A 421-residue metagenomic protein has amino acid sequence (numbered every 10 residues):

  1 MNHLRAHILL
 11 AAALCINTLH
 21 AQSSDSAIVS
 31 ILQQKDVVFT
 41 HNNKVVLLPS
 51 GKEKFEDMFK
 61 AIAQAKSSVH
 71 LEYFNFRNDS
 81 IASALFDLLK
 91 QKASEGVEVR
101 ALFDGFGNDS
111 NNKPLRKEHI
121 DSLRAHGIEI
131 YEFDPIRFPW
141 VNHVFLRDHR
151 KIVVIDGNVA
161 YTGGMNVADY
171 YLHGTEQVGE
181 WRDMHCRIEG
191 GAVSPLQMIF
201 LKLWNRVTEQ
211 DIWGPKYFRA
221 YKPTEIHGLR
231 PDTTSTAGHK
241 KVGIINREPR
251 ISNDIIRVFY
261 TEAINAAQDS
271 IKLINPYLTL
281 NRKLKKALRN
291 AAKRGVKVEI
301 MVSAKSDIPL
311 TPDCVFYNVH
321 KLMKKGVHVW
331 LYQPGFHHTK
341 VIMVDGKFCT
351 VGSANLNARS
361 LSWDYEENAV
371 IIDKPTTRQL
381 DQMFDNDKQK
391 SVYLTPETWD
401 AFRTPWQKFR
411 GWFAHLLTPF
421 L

Functional and structural regions predicted by a protein language model:
M1-H3: N-terminal secretory signal peptides that target proteins for export/translocation
A6, L19-L421: Charged, low-complexity intrinsically disordered terminal segments
H7-N17: Bacterial N-terminal signal peptides
